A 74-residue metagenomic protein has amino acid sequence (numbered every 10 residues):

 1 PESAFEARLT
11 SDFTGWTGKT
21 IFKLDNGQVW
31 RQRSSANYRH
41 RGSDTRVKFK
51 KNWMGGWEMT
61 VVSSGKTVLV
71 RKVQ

Functional and structural regions predicted by a protein language model:
P1-W16: Structural detector for short beta-strands of small beta-barrel domains
A7-S11, Q32, V68-K72: Short, surface-exposed loop motifs enriched in S/T, G, D/E and P with embedded aromatic residues
W16, V29-N37: Short alpha-helix capping/helix-loop boundary micro-motifs
W16-F22, W57: Short aromatic-glycine-enriched beta-strand elements
G18, N26, H40-D44: Short, flexible surface segments
L24-D25, S63: Structural motif
S35-K50: Short nucleic-acid-contacting surface segments enriched for D/E, G, S/T with interspersed K/R
K51-Q74: C-terminal partner/receptor-binding element of secreted or periplasmic proteins
